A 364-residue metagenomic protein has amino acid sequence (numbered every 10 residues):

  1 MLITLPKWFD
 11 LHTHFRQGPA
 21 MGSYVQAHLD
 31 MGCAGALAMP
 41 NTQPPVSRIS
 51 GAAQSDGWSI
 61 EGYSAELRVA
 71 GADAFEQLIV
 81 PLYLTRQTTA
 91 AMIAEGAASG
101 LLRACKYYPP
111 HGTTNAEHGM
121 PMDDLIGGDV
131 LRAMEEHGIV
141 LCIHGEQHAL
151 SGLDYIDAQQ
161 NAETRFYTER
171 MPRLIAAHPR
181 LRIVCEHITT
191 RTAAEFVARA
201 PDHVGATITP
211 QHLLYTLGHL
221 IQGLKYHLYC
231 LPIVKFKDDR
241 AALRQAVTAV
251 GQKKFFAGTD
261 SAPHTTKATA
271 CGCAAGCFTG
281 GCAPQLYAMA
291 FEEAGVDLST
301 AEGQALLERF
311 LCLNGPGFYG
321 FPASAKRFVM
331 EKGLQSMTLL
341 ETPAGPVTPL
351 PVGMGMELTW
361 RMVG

Functional and structural regions predicted by a protein language model:
M1-L29: Replace "His-x-His-based motif
D10-L11, Y24-S55, R68, A72-T85 (+3 more regions): Divalent metal-dependent hydrolysis catalytic cores, especially in the metallo-beta-lactamase
F15-R16, Q147, P263: Short active-site segment of divalent metal-dependent hydrolases/proteases that encodes the spacing between
G18-H28, Q87-S99: Short, acidic/polar
P19, S23, Q54-W58, R165-E169 (+6 more regions): Conserved active-site and cofactor/substrate-binding residues in soluble primary-metabolism enzymes
M92-K106, T114-A257: Histidine/acidic residue-rich metal-binding segments in metalloenzymes
T248, K253-P322: His/Asp/Glu-enriched, well-ordered alpha-helical/loop segment that forms or immediately abuts the divalent-metal
E292-D297, A301-G364: Active-site microenvironment of metallo-dependent hydrolases
